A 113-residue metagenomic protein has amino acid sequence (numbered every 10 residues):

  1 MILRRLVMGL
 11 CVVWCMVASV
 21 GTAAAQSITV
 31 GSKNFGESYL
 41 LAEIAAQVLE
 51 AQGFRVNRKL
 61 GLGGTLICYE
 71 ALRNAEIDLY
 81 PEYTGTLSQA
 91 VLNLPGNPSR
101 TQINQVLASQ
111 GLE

Functional and structural regions predicted by a protein language model:
M1-R4: N-terminal secretory signal peptides that target proteins for export/translocation
V7-S19: Bacterial N-terminal signal peptides
V20-A25: Sec/Tat signal peptide C-region and signal peptidase I cleavage site
Q26-S27, E50-G61: A local structural motif
S27-A45, G61-G64: Extracytoplasmic "Venus flytrap"
R58-E70: Short helix-initiation/N-cap motifs at beta->coil->alpha
R73-E82: Alpha-to-beta junction loops
T84-E113: Contiguous mixed-secondary-structure segments that line small-molecule binding/active-site clefts of soluble domains
